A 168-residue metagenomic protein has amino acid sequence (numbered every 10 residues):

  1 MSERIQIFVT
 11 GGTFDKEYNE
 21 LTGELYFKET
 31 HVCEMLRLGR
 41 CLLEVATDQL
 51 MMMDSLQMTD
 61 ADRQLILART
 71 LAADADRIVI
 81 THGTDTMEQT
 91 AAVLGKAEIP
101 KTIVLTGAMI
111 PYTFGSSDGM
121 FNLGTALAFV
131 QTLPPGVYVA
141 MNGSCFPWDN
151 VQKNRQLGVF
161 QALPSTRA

Functional and structural regions predicted by a protein language model:
S2-A168: Active-site histidine-anchored catalytic micro-motif
